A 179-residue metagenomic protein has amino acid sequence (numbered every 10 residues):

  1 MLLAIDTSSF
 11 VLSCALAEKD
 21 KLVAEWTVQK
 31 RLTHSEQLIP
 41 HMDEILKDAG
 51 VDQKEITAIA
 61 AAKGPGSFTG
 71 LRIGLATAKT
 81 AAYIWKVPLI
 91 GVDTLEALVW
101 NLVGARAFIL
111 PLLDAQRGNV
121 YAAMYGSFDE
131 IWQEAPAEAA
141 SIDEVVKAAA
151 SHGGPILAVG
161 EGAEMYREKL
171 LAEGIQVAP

Functional and structural regions predicted by a protein language model:
M1-K63: N-terminal beta-alpha supersecondary unit
F10, K19, F68-G70, G74 (+2 more regions): Short, electropositive, low-hydrophobicity segments enriched in small/polar residues
K21, T33, P88-P179: Surface "functional belts" at beta-alpha junctions
Q37, R72-I73, G104: Generic recognition of short, well-ordered alpha-helical segments
M42, T77-A81, L98-L102: Buried hydrophobic packing segments
I45-A49, I84, L102: Stable alpha-helical structural segments in soluble proteins, enriched in small hydrophobic residues
A60-L89, T94: DPxDG-like acidic metal-binding loop motif
